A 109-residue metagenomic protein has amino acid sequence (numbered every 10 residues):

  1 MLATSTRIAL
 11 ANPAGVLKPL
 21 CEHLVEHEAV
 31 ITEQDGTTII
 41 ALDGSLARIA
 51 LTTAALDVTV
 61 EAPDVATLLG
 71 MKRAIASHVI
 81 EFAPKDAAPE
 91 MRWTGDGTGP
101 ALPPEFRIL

Functional and structural regions predicted by a protein language model:
T4-P19, H23-L24: Short Lys/Arg-enriched alpha/beta "domain-start" segment
P13, P63-T67: Helix N-cap motif at beta-to-alpha junctions
E22, G70-S77: Short amphipathic alpha-helices in soluble, non-transmembrane regions that often serve as interface/regulatory elements
V25-E28, A76-A83: A common structural junction motif
H27-T37, A87: A short, aromatic/hydrophobic, helix- or strand-capping loop or linear motif that either lines the entrance/gate
G36-D57, A62-D64: Short, intrinsically disordered low-complexity segments
I80-G95: Conserved short beta-strand edge segments in small beta-sheet-based binding/regulatory domains
R92-L109: Short, low-order "capping/linker" segments at domain edges
